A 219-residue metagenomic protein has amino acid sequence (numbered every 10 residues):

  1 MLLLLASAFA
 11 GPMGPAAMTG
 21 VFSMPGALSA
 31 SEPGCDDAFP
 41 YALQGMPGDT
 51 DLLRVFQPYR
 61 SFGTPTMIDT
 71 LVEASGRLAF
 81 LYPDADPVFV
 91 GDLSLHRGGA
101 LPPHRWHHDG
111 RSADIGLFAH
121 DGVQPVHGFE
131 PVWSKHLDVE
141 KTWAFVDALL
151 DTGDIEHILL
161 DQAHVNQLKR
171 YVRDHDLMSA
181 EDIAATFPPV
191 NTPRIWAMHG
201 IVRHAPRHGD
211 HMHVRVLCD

Functional and structural regions predicted by a protein language model:
M1-D36, L217-D219: N-terminal secretory targeting signals
G11, G128-D219: Catalytic cores and adjacent binding grooves of peptidoglycan-active enzymes
M24-V90, D151-D161: Active-site acidic/histidine clusters and adjacent loop/turn architecture that either coordinate catalytic ions
L53-P65, A100-H104, H127-L137, V146: Second-shell loop/turn segments in exported
F80-H104, L160-Y171: Acidic helix-start/capping segments at beta-turn-to-alpha-helix junctions
D84-D86, D109-A113, D154, H208-M212: Envelope-exposed proteins and targeting segments
L93-L95, F118-H120, A163, L217-D219: Solvent-exposed coil/turn segments that connect beta secondary-structure elements in extracytoplasmic/periplasmic
L101-D121: Short, surface-exposed glycine/acidic/tryptophan-bearing loops
